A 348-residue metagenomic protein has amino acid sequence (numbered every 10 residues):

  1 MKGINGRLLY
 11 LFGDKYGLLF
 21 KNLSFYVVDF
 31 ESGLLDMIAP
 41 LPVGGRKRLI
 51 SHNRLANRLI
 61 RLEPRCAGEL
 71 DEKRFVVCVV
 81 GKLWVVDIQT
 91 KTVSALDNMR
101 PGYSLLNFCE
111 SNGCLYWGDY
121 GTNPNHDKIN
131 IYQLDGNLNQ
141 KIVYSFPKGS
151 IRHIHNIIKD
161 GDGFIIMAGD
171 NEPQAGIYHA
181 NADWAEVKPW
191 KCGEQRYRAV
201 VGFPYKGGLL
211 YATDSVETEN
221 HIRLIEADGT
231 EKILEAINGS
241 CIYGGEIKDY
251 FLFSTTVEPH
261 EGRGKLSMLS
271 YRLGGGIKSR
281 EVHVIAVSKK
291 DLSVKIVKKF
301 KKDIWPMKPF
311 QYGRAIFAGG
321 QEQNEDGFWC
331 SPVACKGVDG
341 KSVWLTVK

Functional and structural regions predicted by a protein language model:
M1, D36-I38, L49-R58, T92-N98 (+4 more regions): A short beta-strand motif characteristic of beta-propeller blades
K2-D14, G45-L70, R100-E110, S150-N156 (+3 more regions): Repeated scaffold domains used in trafficking and secretory/extracellular systems, primarily beta-propellers
D14-K21, K73-C78, G113-N123, F164-M167 (+3 more regions): Short beta-strand elements that form the blades of beta-propeller/WD-repeat-like and other beta-sheet-rich scaffold
V77-C78, T122-I129, D170-A175, S215-N220 (+2 more regions): Short, solvent-exposed loop/turn segments at conserved positions within beta-propeller repeat blades
I88-S111, G118, H126, K141-P147: Asp-box/WD-like beta-propeller blade repeats and closely related beta-sheet repeat scaffolds
K128-L138, G176-A182, I222-D228, S267-L292 (+1 more regions): Beta-propeller blade signature
G208-N220, E235-W305, P309-R314: Loop/turn-rich, solvent-exposed surfaces of beta-rich toroidal or solenoidal domains
G313-K348: Blade-level signature of beta-propeller repeat domains, shared across WD40, Kelch, NHL, RCC1 and BNR/Asp-box propellers
